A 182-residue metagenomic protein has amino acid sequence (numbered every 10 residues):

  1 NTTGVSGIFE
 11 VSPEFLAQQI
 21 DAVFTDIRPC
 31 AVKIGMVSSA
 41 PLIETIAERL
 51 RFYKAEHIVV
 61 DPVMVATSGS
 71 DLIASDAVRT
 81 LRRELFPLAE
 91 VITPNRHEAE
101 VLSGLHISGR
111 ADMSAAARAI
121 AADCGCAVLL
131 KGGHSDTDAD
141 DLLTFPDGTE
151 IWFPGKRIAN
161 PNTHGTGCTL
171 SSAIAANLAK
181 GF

Functional and structural regions predicted by a protein language model:
N1-D71: Conserved N-terminal subdomain of the carbohydrate kinase-like
G4-E10, S70-S75, G104-S108, A159: Short glycine-enriched, charge-decorated loop/helix-capping segments at active-site entrances that position
S12-Q19, S39-I46, A77, L81 (+3 more regions): General structural feature for long, well-ordered alpha-helical segments within catalytic domains of soluble enzymes
S38, M64, E98, G133-D136 (+1 more regions): Glycine-rich beta-alpha junction loops
S75-E150: Conserved phosphate/ATP/ADP-binding segment of small-molecule kinases
E100-V101, N160-F182: Short, small-residue alpha-helix embedded
F153: Hydrophobic residues at beta-strand termini and immediately following loops that shape nucleotide-binding pockets
